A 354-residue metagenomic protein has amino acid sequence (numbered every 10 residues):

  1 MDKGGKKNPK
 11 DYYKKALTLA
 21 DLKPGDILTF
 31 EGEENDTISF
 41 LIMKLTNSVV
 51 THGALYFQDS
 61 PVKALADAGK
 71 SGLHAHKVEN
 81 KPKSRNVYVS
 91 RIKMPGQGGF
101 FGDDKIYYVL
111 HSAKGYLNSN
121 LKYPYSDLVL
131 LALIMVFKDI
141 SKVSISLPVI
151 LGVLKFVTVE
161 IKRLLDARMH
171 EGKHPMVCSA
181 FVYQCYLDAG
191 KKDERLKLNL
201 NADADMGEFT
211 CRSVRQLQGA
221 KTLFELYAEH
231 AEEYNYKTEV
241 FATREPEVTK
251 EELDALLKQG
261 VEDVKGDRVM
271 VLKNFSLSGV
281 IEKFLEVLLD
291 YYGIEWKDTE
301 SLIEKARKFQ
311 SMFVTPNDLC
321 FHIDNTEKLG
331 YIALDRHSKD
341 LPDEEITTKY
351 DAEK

Functional and structural regions predicted by a protein language model:
M1-K354: Cysteine-nucleophile amide-bond enzymes
